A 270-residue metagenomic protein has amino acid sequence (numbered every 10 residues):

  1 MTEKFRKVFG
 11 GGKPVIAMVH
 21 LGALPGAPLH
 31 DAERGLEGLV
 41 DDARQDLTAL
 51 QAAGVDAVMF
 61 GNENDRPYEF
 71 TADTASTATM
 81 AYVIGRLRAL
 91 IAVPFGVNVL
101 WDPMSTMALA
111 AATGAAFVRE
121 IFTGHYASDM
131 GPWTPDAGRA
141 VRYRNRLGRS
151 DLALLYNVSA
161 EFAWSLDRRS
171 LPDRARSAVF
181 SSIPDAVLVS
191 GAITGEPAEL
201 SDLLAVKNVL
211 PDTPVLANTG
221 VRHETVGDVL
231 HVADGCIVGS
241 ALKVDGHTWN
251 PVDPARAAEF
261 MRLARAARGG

Functional and structural regions predicted by a protein language model:
G11-G12, A17, E69-V97, P135-Y156 (+2 more regions): Alpha-helix-loop-beta-strand connector modules within alpha/beta enzyme cores
V15-V19, V58-F60, F95-V97, V118-E120 (+4 more regions): Hydrophobic faces of well-ordered beta-strands that scaffold small-molecule active sites in alpha/beta enzyme cores
A17, L50, V58, V118 (+5 more regions): Conserved, mostly hydrophobic/aromatic
H20-R44, F95-D102, Y156-P172, A217-H223: Active-site mouth loops of central-metabolism enzymes
L21-L24, S105, L109-A186: Conserved anion-binding
Q51-T79, H125-M130, P184-P197, D245-H247: Glycine-rich, proline-tolerant flexible connector loops at the mouths of alpha/beta enzymes
V97, D102-A115, D173-R174, V206-P211 (+1 more regions): Catalytic cores of alpha/beta
T113-G131, S182-T194, T219-R222, V232-R256: Glycine-rich phosphate-binding active-site loops on the catalytic face of alpha/beta enzymes
